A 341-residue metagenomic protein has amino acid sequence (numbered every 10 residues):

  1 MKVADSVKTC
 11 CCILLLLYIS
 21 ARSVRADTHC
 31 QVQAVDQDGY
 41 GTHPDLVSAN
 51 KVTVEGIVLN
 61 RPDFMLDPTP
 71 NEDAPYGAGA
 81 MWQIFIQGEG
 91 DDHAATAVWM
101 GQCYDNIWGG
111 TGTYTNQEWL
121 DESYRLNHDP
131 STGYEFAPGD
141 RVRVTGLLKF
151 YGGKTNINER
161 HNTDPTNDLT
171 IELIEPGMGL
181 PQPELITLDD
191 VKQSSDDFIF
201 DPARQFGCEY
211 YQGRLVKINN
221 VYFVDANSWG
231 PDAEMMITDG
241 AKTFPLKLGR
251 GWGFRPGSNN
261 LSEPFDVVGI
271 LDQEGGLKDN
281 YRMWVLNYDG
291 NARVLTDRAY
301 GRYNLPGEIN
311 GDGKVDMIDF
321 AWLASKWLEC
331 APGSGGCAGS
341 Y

Functional and structural regions predicted by a protein language model:
M1-C11: Bacterial N-terminal signal peptides that target proteins for export
V3-D5, R25, P306, M317: Intrinsically disordered, low-complexity regulatory regions of eukaryotic regulatory proteins
D5-S6, R25, S325, P332: Disulfide-bonded cysteine motifs in exported proteins
K8-C10, T28, L328, G335: Secreted/extracellular small peptides and ectodomain modules produced from precursors
I13-L15, Q33, N106, G333 (+1 more regions): General secretory precursor processing signal
L17-V24: C-terminal segment of classical bacterial N-terminal signal peptides
R25-G301: OB-fold nucleic-acid-binding modules
T296-Y341: Cellulosome-associated attachment modules in secreted, modular CAZymes
